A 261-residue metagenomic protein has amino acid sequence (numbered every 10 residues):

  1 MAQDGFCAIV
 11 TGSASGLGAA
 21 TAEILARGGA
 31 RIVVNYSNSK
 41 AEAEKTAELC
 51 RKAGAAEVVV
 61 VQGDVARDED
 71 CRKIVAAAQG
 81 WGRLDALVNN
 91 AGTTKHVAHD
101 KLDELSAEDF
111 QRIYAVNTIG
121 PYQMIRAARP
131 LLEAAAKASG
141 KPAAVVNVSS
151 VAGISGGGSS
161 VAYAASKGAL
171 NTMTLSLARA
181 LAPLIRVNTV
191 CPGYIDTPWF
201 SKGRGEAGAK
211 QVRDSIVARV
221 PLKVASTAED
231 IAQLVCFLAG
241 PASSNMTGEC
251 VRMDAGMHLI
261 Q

Functional and structural regions predicted by a protein language model:
C7, A14-S15: Conserved glycine-rich cofactor-binding loop
G28-K45: Conserved glycine-rich Rossmann-like NAD(P)H-binding loop of the short-chain dehydrogenase/reductase
T94, S155, A218, C236 (+1 more regions): Short C-terminal tail/terminal secondary-structure segment of NAD(P)H-dependent dehydrogenase/reductase domains
A98-L102, S106-Q111, I216: Substrate-binding pocket helix/loop in short-chain dehydrogenase/reductase
I125, S166: Active-site helix of classical SDR
S150: Residue(s) in the substrate-gating loop at a strand-loop-helix junction that position the organic substrate next
A182-R186, M246-G248: Short, small/polar-rich loop/turn modules that mediate ligand/substrate recognition or access, typified
